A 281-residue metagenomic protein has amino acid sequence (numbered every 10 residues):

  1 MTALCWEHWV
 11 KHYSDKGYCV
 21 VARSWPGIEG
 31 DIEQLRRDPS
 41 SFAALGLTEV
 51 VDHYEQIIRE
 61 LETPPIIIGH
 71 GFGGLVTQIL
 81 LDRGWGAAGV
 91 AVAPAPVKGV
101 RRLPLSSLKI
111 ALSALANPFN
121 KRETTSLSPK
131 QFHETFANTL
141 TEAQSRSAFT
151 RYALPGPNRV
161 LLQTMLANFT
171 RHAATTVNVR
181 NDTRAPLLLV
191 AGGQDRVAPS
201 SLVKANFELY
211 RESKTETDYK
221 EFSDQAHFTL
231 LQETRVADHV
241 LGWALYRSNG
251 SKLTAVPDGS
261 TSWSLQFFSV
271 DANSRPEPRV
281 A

Functional and structural regions predicted by a protein language model:
M1-D31: Short, surface-exposed "cap/lid" segments of acyl-processing enzymes
I28-P65: Active-site loop/oxyanion-hole signature of alpha/beta-hydrolase fold enzymes
I68-G73, T77: Gly/Ala-rich beta-loop-alpha elbow adjacent to hydrolase catalytic centers
G86-K121, Q163-N168: Flexible "cap/lid" loop of the alpha/beta hydrolase fold
S107-R151, P155, R159-Q163: Helix-rich cap/lid subdomain of alpha/beta-hydrolase
L189-A191: Short beta-strand/loop motif that positions the catalytic acidic residue of the alpha/beta-hydrolase fold
R196-L202: Conserved alpha/beta-hydrolase "acid-adjacent" motif
E216-S274, A281: Catalytic active-site module of serine/aspartate enzymes centered on a nucleophile-bearing elbow/loop
